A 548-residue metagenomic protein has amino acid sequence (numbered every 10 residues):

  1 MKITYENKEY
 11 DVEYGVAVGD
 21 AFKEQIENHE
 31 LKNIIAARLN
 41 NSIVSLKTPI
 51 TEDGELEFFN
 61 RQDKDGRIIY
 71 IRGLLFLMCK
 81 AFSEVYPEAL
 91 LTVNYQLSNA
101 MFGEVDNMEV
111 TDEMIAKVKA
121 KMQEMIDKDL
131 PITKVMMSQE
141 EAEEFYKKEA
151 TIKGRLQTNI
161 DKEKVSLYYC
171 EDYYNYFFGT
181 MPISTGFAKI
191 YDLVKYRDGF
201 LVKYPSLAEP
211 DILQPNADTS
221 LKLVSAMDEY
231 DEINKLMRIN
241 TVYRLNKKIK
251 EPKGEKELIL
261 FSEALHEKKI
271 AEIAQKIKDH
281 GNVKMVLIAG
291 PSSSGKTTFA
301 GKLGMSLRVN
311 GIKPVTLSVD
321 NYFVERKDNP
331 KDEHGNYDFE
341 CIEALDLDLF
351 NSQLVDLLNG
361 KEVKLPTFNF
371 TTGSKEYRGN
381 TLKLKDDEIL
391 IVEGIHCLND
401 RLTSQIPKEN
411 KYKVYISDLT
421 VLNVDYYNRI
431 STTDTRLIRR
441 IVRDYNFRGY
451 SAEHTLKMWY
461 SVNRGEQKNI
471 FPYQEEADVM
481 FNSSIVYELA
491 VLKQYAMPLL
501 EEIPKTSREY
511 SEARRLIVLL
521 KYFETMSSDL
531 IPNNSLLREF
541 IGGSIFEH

Functional and structural regions predicted by a protein language model:
T48-I68, L90-K268, I273, H280: Auxiliary tRNA-acceptor-end handling modules of aminoacyl-tRNA synthetases
G281, T403-H548: Conserved NTP phosphate-binding and transfer environment spanning the P-loop NTPase/kinase superfamily
V286-I288: Hydrophobic anchor at the beta1->P-loop junction of P-loop NTPases
K296: Conserved lysine of the Walker
F299, L303: Hydrophobic positions on the alpha1 helix immediately C-terminal to the Walker A/P-loop
M305-V315: Post-Walker A helix-loop "phosphate-sensing" segment adjacent to the P-loop in P-loop NTPases
V315-L317, V324, D328-T371: Conserved nucleotide-sensing/catalytic segment adjacent to the nucleotide-binding pocket in NTP-handling enzymes
N351-E409, W459-Y473: Glycine-rich phosphate-binding loop used to anchor ATP phosphates in small-molecule kinases, encompassing both
